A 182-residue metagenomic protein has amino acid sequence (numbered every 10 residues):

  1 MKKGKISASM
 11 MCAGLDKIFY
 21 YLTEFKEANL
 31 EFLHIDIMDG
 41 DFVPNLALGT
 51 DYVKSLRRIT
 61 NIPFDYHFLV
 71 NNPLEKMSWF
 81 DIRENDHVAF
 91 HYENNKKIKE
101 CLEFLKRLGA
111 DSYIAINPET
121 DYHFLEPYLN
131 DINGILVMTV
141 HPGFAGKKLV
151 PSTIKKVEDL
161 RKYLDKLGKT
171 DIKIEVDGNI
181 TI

Functional and structural regions predicted by a protein language model:
M1-H87, N95-K97, F104-K106, S112 (+3 more regions): Conserved N-terminal beta1-alpha1 strand-loop-helix module at the mouth
M38, A47, H141-F144, V176: Short glycine/serine/threonine-biased micro-segments
N72, N94, I116-T120, H141 (+1 more regions): Short, flexible active-site-adjacent loop segments at beta-strand->alpha-helix junctions, enriched in small/polar
I116-T153, D159: Histidine/lysine/aspartate-rich catalytic loop segments that bind and position anionic ligands
H141, K148-I182: Active-site/ligand-binding-proximal alpha/beta "capping" segment
